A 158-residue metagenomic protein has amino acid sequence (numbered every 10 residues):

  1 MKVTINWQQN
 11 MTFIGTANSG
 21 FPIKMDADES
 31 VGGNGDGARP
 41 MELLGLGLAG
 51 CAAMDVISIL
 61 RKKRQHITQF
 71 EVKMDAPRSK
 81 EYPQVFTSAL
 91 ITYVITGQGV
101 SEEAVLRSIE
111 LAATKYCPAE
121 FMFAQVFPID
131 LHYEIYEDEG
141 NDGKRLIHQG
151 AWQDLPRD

Functional and structural regions predicted by a protein language model:
M1-L46, I57-D158: Extended beta-strand/beta-hairpin segments
